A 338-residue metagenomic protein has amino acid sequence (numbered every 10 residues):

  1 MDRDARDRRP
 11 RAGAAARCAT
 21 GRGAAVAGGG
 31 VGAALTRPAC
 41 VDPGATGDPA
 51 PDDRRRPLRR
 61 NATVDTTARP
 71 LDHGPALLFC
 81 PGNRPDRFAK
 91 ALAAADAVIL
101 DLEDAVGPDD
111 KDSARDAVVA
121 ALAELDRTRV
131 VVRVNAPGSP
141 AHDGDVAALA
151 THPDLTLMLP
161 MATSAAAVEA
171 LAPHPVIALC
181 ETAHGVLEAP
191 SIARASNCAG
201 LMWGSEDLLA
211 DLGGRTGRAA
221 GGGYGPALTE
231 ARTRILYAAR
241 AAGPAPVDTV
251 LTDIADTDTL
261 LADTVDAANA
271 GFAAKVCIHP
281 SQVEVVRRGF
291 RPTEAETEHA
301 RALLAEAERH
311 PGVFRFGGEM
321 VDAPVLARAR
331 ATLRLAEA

Functional and structural regions predicted by a protein language model:
M1-P57: Compositionally biased, low-complexity flexible segments
R59-A338: Expand to "…catalyze enediolate/carbanion chemistry for C-C bond making/breaking, isomerization, decarboxylation
